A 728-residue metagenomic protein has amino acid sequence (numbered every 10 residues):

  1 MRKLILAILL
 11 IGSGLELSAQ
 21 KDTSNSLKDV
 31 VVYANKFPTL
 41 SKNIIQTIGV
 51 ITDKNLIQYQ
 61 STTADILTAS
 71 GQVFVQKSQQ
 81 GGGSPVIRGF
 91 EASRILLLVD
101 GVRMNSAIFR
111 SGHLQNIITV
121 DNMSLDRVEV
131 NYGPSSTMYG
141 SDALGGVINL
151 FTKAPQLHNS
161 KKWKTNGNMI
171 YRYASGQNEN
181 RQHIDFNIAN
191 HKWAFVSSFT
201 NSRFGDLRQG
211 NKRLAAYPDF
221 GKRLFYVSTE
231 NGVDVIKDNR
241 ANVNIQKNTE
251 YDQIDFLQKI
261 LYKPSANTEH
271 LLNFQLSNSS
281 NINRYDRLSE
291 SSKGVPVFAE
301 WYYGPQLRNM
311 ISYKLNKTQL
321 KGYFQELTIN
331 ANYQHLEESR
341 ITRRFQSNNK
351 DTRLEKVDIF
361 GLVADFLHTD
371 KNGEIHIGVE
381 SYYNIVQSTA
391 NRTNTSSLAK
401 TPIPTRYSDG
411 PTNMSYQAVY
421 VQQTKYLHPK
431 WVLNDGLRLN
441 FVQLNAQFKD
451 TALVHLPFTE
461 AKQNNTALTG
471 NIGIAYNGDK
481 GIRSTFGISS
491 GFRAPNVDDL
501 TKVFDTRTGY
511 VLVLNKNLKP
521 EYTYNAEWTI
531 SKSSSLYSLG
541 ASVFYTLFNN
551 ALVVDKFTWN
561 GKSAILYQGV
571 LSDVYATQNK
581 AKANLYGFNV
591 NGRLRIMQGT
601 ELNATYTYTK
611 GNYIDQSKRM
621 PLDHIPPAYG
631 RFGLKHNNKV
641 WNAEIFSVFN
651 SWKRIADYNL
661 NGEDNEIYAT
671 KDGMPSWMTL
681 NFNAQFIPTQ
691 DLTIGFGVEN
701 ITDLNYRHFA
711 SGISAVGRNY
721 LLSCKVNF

Functional and structural regions predicted by a protein language model:
D29-I57, S84: N-terminal periplasmic "start-of-domain" segments of outer-membrane beta-barrel proteins
M104-P134, F256: Short acidic/polar hinge/loop motifs at secondary-structure boundaries that mediate gating or recognition
V120-N168: A beta-strand signature from Gram-negative outer-membrane beta-barrel systems, especially the internal plug domain
Q177-F204, R213-N281, L307-N309, Y426-L427: Transmembrane beta-barrel wall of Gram-negative outer-membrane proteins
K247-Q253, K263-F324, H335-V357, R406 (+1 more regions): Flexible loop and strand-edge segments within Gram-negative outer membrane beta-barrel domains
S280, H335-S339, Q387, R392-A399 (+7 more regions): Surface-exposed extracellular loop regions of Gram-negative outer-membrane beta-barrel proteins, predominantly
E355, I359-D365, Y416-A418, V513-K519 (+3 more regions): Outer membrane beta-barrel strand-and-loop segments of large Gram-negative receptors, especially TonB-dependent
H428-P429, L433, F441-V442, Y545-L547 (+4 more regions): Gram-negative outer-membrane beta-barrel transporters
